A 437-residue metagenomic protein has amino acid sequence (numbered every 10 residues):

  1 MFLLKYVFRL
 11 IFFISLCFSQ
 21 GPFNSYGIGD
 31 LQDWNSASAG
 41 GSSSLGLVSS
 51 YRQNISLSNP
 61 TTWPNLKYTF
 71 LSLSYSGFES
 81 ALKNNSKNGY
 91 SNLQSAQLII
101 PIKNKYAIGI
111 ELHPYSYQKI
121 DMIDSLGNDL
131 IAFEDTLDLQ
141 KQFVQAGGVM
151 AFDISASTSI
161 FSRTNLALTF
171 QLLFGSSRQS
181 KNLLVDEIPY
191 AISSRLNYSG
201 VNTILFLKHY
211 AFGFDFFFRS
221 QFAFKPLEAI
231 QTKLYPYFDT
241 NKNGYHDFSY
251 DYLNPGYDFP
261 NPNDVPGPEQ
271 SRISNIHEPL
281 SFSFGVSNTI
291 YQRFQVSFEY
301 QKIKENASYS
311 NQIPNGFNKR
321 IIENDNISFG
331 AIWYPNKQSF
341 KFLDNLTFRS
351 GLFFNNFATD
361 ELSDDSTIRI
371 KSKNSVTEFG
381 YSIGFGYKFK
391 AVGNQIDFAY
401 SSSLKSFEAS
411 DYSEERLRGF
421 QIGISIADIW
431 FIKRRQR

Functional and structural regions predicted by a protein language model:
M1-S25, I110: Bacterial Sec-dependent N-terminal signal peptides
Q20-R437: Subset of outer-membrane beta-barrel
